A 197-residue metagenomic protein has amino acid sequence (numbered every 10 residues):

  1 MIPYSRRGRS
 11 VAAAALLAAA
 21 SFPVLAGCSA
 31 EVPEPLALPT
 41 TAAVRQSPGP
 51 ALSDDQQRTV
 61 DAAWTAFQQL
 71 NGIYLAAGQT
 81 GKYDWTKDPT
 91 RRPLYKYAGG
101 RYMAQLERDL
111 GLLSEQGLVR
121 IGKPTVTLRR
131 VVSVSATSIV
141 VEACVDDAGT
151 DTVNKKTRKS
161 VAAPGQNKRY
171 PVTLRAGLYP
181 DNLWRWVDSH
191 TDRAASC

Functional and structural regions predicted by a protein language model:
I2-A15: Bacterial N-terminal signal peptides that target proteins for export
A12-L17, K82, N182-V187: Short, intrinsically disordered, charge-biased short linear motifs at domain edges
V24-G27: C-terminal motif of bacterial Sec signal peptides marking the signal peptidase cleavage site
S29-V32: Bacterial signal peptide processing site
P39-A43: Extracellular mucin-like PTS domains
Q46-L118: Core segments of small alpha/beta cavity-forming domains
E115-K156: Surface-exposed, charged secondary-structure patches
V140, S160-C197: Short beta-strand edge/turn micro-motifs at domain boundaries
